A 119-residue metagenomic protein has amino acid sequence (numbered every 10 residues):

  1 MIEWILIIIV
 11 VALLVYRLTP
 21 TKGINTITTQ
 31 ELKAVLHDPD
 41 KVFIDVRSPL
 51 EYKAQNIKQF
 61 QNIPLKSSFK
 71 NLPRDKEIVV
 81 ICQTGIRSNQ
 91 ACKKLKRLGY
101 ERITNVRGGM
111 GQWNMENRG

Functional and structural regions predicted by a protein language model:
M1-K41, P49-E77, Q83-G119: Rhodanese-like catalytic fold shared by cysteine-dependent sulfurtransferases and DSP/PTP-type phosphatases
